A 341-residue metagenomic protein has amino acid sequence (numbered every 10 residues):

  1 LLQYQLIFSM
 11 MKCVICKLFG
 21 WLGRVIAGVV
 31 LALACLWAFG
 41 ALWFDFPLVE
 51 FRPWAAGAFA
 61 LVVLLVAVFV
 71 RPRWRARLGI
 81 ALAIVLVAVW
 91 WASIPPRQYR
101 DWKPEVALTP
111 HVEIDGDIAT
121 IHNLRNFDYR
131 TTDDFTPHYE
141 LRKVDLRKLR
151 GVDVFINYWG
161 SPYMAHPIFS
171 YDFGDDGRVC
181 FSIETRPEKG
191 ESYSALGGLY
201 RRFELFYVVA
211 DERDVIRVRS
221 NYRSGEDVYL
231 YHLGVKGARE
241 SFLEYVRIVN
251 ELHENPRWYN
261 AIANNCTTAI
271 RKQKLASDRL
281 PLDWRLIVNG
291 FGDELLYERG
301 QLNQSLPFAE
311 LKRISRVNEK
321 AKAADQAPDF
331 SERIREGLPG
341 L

Functional and structural regions predicted by a protein language model:
L1-M10: Short, Lys/Arg-enriched N-terminal segments with co-localized hydrophobic residues within the first ~10-30 amino acids
C16-A34, F39-L65, R247-L341: Activation targets extended, charge/polar-rich intrinsically disordered C-terminal tails
A55-A81: Cytosolic-side transmembrane helix boundary signature
W74-P96: Internal/C-terminal transmembrane anchor helices
P96-E113: Alpha-helical transmembrane signal-anchor/signal-peptide segments
I114-I118, D172-D176, L233-A238: A short, structured loop/turn motif at beta-sheet edges
A119, L124, R130-E226: Glycine-rich catalytic cores of cysteine/serine-nucleophile enzymes that process amide/ester linkages in cell-envelope
R202-A276, P281: Soluble catalytic domains of enzymes that build or remodel membrane lipids, polysaccharides, and related
